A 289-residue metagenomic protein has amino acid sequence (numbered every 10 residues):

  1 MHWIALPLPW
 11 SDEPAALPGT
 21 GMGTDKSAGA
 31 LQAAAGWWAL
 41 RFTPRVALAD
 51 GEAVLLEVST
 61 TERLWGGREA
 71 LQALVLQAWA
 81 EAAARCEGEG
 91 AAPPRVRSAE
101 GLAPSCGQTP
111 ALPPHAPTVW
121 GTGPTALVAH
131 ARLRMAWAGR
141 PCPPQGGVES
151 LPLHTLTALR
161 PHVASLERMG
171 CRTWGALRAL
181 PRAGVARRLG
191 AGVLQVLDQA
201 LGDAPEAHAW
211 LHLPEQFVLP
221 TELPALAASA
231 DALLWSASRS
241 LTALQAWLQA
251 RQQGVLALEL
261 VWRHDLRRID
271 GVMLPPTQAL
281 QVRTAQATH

Functional and structural regions predicted by a protein language model:
M1-F217, L226, A230-T288: Gly/Gly-Pro- and Ser/Thr-rich, intrinsically disordered tail segments characteristic of DNA damage-repair and tolerance
